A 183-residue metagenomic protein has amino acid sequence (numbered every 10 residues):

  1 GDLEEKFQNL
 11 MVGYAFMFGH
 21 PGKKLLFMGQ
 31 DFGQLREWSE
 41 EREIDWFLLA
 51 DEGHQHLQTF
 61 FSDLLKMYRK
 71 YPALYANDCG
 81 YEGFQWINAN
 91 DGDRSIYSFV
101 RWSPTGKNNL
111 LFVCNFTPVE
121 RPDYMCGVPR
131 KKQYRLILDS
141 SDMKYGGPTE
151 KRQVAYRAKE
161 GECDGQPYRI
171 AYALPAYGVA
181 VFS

Functional and structural regions predicted by a protein language model:
D2-L26, Q30-S183: Carbohydrate-interacting/catalytic domains
